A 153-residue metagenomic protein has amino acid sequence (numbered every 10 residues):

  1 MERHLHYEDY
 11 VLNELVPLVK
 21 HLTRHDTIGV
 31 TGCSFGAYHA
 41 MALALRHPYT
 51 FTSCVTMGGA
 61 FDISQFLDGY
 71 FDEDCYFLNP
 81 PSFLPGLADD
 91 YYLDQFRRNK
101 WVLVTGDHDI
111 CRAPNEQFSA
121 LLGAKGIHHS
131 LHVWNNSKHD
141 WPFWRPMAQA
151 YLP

Functional and structural regions predicted by a protein language model:
M1-P153: Non-catalytic cap/lid and distal C-terminal segments of serine-dependent acyl enzymes
